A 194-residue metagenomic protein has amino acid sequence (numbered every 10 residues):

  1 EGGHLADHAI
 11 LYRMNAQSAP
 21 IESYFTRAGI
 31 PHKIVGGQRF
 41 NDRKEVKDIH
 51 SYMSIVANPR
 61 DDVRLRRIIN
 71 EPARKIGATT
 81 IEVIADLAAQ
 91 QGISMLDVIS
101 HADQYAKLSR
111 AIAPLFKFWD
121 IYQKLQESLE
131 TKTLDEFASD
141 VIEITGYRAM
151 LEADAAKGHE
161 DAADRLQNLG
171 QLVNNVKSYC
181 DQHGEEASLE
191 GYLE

Functional and structural regions predicted by a protein language model:
E1: Conserved interdomain hinge at the start of the Helicase C-terminal
H4, N15-I30, R43, H50-E194: Conserved helicase C-terminal RecA-like lobe
D7: Conserved catalytic motifs of the protein kinase core domain
R13-N15, G37: An acidic- and aromatic-residue-enriched active-site/binding cleft used to recognize and process polar
G29-R39: Conserved RecA-like helicase motor-core motifs
